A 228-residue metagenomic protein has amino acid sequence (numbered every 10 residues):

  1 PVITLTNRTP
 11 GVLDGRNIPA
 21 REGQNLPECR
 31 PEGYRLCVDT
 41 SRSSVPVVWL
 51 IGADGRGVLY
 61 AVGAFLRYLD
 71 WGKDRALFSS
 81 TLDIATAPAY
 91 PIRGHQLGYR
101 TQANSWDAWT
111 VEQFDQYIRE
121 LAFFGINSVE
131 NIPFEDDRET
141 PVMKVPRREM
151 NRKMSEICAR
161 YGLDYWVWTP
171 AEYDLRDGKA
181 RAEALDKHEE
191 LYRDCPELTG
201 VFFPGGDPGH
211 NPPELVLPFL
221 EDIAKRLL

Functional and structural regions predicted by a protein language model:
P1-Q24: Short, well-ordered secondary-structure micro-motifs within conserved domains or adaptor modules
I18-L185, E189-G205, P212, L228: Feature activates predominantly on carbohydrate-active enzymes
L215, I223-L228: Extended, regular secondary-structure scaffolds
F219: Active-site loop segments of alpha/beta catalytic cores
